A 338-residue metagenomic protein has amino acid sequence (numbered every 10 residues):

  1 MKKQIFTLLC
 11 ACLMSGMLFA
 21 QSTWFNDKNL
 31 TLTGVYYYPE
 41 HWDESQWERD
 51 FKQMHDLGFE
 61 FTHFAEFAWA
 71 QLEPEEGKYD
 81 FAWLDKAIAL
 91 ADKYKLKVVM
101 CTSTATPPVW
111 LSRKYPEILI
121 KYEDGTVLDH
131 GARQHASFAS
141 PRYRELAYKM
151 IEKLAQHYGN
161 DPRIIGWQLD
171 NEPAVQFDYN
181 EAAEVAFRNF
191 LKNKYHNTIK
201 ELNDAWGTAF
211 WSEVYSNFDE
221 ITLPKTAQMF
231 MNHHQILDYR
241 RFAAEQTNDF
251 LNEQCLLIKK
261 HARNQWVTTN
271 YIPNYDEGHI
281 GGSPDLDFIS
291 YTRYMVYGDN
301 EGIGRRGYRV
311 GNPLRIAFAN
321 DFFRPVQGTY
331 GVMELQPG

Functional and structural regions predicted by a protein language model:
M1-Q21: Bacterial Sec-dependent N-terminal signal peptides
G16-A20, P325, T329, M333-G338: Short, intrinsically disordered, charge-balanced linker/junction segments flanking boundaries in proteins
T23-Q46: Boundary/entry segment of secreted carbohydrate-active catalytic domains
K28-T33, G58-E60, D92-V98, N160-I165 (+3 more regions): Short, well-ordered coil/turn segments that N-cap beta-strands
Y38-E40, A65-A68, C101-W110, I165-A174 (+2 more regions): Short, solvent-exposed turn/loop segments enriched in Gly/Ser/Thr/Pro and often Arg
E48-L128, E152-A155, E253-H261: Aromatic-lined substrate-binding rim segments of carbohydrate-active enzymes
A68-L72, V296-Y297, P337-G338: A short, flexible beta-alpha/helix-coil linker loop
L128-R315: Polysaccharide-binding and catalytic clefts of secreted carbohydrate-active enzymes
